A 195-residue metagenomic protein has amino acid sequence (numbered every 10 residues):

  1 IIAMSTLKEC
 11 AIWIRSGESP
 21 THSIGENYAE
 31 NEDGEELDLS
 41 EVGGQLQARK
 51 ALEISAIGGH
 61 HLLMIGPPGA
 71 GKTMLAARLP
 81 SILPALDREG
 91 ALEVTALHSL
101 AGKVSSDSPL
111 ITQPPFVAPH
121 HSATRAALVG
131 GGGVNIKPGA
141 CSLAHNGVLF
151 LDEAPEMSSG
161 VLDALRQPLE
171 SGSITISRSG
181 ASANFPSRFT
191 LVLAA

Functional and structural regions predicted by a protein language model:
I1-L63, P67-M74, S177: Peripheral, non-AAA+ core regions of ATP-driven protein-machinery
K50-A195: Conserved ASCE/P-loop NTPase catalytic core
